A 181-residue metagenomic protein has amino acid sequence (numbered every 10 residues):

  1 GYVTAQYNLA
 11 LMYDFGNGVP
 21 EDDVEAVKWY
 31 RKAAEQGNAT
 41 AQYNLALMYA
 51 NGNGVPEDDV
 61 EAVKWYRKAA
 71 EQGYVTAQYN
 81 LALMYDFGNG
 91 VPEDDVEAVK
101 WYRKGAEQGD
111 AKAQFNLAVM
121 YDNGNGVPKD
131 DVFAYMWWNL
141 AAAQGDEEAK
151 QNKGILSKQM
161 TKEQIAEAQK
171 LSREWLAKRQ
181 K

Functional and structural regions predicted by a protein language model:
G1-Y2, F15-N17, D22, E35-N38 (+11 more regions): Short helix-capping/linker turns of helical repeat alpha-solenoids
N8-F15, N44-N51, N80-F87, N116-N123 (+1 more regions): Hydrophobic face of amphipathic alpha-helices that form TPR/SEL1-like repeat modules and related alpha-solenoid
M12, A33, M48, A69 (+6 more regions): TPR/TPR-like alpha-solenoid repeats
W29-R31, W65-R67, W101-R103: Arginine-selective low-complexity/disordered segments
A82, Q114, A118, D131 (+1 more regions): Predominantly extracellular beta-rich ligand-binding scaffolds that present long acidic/polar faces for carbohydrate
E147-K181: Terminal, low-structured helical/coil segments at or just beyond the last alpha-helical repeat
